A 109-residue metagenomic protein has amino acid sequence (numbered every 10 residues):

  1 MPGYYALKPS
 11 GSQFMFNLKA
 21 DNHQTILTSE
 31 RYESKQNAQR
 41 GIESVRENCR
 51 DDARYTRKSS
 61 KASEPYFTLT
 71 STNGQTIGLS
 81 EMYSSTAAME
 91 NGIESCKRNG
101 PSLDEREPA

Functional and structural regions predicted by a protein language model:
M1-Y4, A109: Intrinsic N-terminal pre-sequences and regulatory tails
A6-K8, M15-A20, I26-Y32, G41-S44 (+4 more regions): A structural feature that tracks compact, well-ordered secondary-structure segments with a strong bias toward
S10, A20, S102-A109: Intrinsically disordered, low-complexity regulatory segments in tyrosine-phosphorylation signaling proteins
A38, M89: Alpha-helical recognition helix of canonical C2H2 zinc-finger domains, specifically the hydrophobic-histidine i/i+3
R46-R54, K97-R106: Short arginine-rich
R57-A62, E107-A109: Cysteine/selenocysteine-centered motifs that mediate thiol-based redox chemistry or coordinate metal-sulfur cofactors
A62, T70, S102-E105: Short, mixed-charge low-complexity intrinsically disordered segments
